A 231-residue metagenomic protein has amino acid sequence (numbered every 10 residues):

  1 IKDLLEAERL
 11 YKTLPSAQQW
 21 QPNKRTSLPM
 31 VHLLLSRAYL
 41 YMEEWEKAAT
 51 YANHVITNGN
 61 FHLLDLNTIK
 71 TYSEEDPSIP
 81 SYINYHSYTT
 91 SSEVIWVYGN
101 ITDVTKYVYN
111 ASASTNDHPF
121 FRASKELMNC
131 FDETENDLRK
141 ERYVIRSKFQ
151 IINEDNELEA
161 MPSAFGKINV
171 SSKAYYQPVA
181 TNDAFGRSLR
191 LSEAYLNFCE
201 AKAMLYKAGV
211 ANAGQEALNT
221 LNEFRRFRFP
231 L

Functional and structural regions predicted by a protein language model:
I1-V108, D132-L231: Acidic/polar-rich alpha-helix caps and helix-coil junctions
V108-F120: Active-site-adjacent substrate-recognition loops and nearby beta-strands within hydrolase catalytic domains
D117-K140: Short, cationic low-complexity segments
